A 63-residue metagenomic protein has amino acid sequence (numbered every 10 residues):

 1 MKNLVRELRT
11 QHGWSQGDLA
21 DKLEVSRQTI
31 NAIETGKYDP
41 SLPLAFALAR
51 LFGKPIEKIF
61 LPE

Functional and structural regions predicted by a protein language model:
N3-K22: Short basic helix-loop element that most often maps to the first helix and adjoining turn of HTH DNA-binding modules
D18, T29, K58: Residues in the helix-turn-helix
V25-Y38: Recognition helix of helix-turn-helix/homeodomain-like DNA-binding domains that insert into the DNA major groove
P43-K58: DNA major-groove recognition helix of helix-turn-helix/homeodomain DNA-binding modules
F60-E63: Short amphipathic recognition helices of helix-turn-helix/homeodomain-type DNA-binding modules
